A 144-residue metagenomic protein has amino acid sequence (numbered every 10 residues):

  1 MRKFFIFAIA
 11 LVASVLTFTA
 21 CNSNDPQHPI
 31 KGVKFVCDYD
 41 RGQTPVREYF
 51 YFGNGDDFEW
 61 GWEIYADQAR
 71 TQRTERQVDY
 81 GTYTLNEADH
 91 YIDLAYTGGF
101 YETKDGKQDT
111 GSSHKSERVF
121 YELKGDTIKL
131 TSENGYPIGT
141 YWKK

Functional and structural regions predicted by a protein language model:
M1-A20: Sec-dependent bacterial lipoprotein signal peptides
C21-V78, Y91-K144: Lipid interaction determinants
T82-Y83: Conserved hydrophobic positions within beta-strands
